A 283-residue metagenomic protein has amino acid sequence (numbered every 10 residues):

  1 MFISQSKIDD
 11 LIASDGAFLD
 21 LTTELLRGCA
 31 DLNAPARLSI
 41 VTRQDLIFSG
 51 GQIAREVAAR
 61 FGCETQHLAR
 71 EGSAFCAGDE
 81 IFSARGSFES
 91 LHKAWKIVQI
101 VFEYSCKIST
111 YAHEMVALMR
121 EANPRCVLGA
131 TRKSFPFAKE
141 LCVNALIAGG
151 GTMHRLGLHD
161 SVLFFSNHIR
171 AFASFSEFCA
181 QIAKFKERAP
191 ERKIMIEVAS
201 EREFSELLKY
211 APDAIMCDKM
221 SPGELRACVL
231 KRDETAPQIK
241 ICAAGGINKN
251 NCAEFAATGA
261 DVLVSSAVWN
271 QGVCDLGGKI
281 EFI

Functional and structural regions predicted by a protein language model:
M1-E197, E203-Y210, A214, R226-A227 (+5 more regions): Acidic/glycine-rich phosphate/pyrophosphate-binding loops and surrounding catalytic core that coordinate Mg2+
Q5, K279-F282: Short alpha-helical segments enriched in small residues
K219, G245, S266-A267: Short secondary-structure boundary segments
G223, N250: Residues that form or flank phosphate/diphosphate-binding pockets in enzymes that use nucleotide phosphates
E234-K240, I283: Short acidic, glycine/proline-enriched helix-loop-strand junctions
I239, G245-I247: Long amphipathic alpha-helical scaffold regions
